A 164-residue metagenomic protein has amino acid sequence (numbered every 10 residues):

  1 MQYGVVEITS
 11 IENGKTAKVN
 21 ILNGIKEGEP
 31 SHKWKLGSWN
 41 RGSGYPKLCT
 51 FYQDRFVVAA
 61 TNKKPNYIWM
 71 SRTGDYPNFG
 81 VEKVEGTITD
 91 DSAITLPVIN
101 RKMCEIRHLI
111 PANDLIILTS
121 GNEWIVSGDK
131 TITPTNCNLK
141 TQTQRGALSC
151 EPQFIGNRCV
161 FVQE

Functional and structural regions predicted by a protein language model:
M1-T16: Ser/Thr/Gly-rich low-complexity blocks that favor extended beta-strand/coil architectures
E12, N23-I25: Residues that cap or initiate secondary-structure elements
A17-I21: SH3/SH3-like beta-barrel fold
K26-E164: Beta-propeller and closely related beta-pinwheel folds
